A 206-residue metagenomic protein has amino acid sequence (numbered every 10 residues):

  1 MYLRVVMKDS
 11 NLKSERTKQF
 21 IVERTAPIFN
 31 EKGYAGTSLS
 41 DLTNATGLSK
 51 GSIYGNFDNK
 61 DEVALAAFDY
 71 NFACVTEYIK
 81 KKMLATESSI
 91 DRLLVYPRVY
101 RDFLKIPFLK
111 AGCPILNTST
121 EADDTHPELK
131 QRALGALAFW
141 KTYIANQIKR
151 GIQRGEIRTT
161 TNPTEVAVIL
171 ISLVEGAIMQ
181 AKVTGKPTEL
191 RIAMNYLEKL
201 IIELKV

Functional and structural regions predicted by a protein language model:
M1-K32, G36-L48, E62: Basic, helix-initiating cap at the start of DNA-binding domains
M1-K8, V95-F103, A138-R154, V168 (+3 more regions): C-terminal peripheral helix-coil segments that are non-catalytic and often amphipathic
T46-F57: Short hydrophobic/aromatic patch on the recognition helix
F57, L65-N71: Alpha-helical DNA-contacting segments of helix-turn-helix folds
A66, K80-A111, P163-L170: Hydrophobic alpha-helical connector segments
Y70, K81, E128-F139, N146: Short, solvent-exposed amphipathic helices
R92, I106-E128: Amphipathic alpha-helical segments used for helix-helix packing
